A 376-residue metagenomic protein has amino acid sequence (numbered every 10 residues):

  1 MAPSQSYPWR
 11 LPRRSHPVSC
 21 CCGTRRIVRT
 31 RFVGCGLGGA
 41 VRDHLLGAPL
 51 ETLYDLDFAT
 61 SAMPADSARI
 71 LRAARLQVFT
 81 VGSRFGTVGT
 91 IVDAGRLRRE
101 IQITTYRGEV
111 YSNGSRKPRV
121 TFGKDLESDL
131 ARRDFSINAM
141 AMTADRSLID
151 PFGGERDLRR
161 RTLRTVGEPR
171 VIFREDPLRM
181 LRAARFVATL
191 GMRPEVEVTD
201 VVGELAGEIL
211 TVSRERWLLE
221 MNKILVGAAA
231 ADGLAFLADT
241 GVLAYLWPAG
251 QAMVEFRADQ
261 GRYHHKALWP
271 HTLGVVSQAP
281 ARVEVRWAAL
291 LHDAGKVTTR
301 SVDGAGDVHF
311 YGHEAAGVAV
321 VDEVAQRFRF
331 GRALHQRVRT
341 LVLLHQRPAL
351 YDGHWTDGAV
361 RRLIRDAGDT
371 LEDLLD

Functional and structural regions predicted by a protein language model:
M1-D376: Catalytic cores of the polymerase beta-like nucleotidyltransferase superfamily and closely associated nucleotide
